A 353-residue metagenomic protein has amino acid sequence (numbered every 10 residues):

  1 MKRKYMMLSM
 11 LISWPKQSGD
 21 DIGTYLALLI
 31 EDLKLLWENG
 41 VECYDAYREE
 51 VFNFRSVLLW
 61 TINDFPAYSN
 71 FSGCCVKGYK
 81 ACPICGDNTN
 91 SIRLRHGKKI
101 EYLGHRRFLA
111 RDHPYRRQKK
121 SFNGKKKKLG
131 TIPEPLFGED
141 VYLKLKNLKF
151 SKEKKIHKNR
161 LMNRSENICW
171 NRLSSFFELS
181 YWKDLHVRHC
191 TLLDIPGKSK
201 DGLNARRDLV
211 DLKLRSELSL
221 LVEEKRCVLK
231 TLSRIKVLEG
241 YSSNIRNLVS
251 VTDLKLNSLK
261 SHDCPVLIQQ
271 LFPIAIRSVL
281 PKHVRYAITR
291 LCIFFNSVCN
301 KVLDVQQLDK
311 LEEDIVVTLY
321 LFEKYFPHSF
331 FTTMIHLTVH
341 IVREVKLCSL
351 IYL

Functional and structural regions predicted by a protein language model:
M1-L353: A structural signal for the principal folded core domain
